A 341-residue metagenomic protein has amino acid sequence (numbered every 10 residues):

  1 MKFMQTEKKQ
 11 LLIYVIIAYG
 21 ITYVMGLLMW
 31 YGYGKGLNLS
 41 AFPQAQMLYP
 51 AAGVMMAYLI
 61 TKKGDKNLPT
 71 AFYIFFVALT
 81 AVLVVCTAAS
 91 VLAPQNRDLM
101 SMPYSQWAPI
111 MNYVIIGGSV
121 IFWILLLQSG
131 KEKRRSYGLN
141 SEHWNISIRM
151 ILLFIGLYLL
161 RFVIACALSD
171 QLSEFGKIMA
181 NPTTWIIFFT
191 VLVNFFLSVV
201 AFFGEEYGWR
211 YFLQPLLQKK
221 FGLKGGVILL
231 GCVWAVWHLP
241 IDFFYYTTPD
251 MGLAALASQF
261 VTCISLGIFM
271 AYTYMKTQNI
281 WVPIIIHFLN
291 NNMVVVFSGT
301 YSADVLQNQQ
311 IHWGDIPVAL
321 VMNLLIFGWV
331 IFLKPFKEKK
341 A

Functional and structural regions predicted by a protein language model:
K2-A18: N-terminal membrane topogenic signal
A18, F72-T80, G226-V233, V282-M293: Central hydrophobic cores of alpha-helical transmembrane segments in multi-pass integral membrane proteins
I21-M29, Y49-V54, V82-C86, S119 (+7 more regions): Alpha-helical transmembrane segments of multipass membrane proteins
M25-K35, C86-S101, A165-L172, P240-T247 (+1 more regions): Juxtamembrane "helix-exit" motif on the non-cytosolic side of transmembrane helices
L28-S129, I148-L152, F175-V193, W313-M322: Alpha-helical transmembrane segments in multi-pass membrane proteins
L59-K66, L127-K133, G328-A341: Membrane-interface capping segments at transmembrane-helix boundaries
G156, F203-G231, Y245, M275-N279: Membrane-interface helix/loop boundary segments of multi-pass membrane proteins
P249-L256, I280, I286-A341: C-terminal membrane module of polytopic membrane proteins
